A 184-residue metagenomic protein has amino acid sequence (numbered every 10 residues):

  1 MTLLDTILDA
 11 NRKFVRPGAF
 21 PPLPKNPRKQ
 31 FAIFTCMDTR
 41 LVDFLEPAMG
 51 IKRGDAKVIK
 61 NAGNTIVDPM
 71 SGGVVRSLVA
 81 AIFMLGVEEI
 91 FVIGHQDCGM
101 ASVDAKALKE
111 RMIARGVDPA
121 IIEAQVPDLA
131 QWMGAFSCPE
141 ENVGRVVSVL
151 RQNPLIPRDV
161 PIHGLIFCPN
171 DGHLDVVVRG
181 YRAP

Functional and structural regions predicted by a protein language model:
M1-F31, N64-S71, A80-E88, M100-P184: Divalent-metal-activated hydrolytic enzyme cores
P17-V75: Conserved beta-strand-loop surface patch within small alpha/beta domains used for substrate/adaptor or ligand engagement
F34-C36, K60, I93-H95, L165-C168: Short beta-strand segments
M37-R40, Q96-M100: Gly/Ser/Thr-rich loops at beta-strand to alpha-helix junctions that form or flank small-molecule/cofactor-binding
M49-V58, E89-I93, P119-D128: Short, surface-exposed, charge-dense and proline/glycine-enriched linear segments
